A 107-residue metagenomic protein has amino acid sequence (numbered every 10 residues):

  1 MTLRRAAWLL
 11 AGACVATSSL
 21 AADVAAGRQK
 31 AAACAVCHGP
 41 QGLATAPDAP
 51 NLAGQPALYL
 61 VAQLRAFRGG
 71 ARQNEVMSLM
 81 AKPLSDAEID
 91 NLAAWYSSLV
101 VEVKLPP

Functional and structural regions predicted by a protein language model:
M1-L3: N-terminal secretory signal peptides that target proteins for export/translocation
A6-A16: Bacterial N-terminal signal peptides
A11, A62-R65, A94: Generic alpha-helical structural context detector
C14-A31, A44-D48, V61, V100-P107: Electrostatic cytochrome c docking/interface patches
R28, G39-R72, S78-P83: Gly/Gly-Pro-rich "capping" loops immediately C-terminal to redox-active cysteine motifs in periplasmic/lumenal
C34-P40, L92: The canonical Cys-X-X-Cys-His
R72, K82-P107: C-terminal capping alpha-helices of c-type cytochrome domains
